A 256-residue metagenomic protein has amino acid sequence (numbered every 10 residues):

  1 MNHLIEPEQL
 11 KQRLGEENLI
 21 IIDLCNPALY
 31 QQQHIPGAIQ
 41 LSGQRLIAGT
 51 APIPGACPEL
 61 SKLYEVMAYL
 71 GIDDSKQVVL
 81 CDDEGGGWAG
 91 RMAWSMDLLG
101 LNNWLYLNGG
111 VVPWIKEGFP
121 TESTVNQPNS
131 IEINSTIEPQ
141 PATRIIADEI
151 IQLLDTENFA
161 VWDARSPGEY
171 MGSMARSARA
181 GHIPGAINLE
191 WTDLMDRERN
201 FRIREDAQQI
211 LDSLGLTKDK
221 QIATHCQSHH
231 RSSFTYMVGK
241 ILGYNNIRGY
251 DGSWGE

Functional and structural regions predicted by a protein language model:
M1-Q32, G86, G109-S177: Flexible, polar/low-complexity N-terminal or interdomain linker segments that lie immediately upstream of folded
N26-A28, Q44, D219: A structural signal for the main folded, soluble domain(s) of proteins
A48-Q77, W191-I222: Helix-loop module immediately N-terminal to the HCX5R catalytic loop in PTP-like cysteine phosphatase domains
A51-D148, Q152-L153, R231-S253: Thiolate-centered catalytic microenvironments shared by cysteine-dependent enzyme domains
D155, V161-E205, I210: A mid-sequence, solvent-exposed acidic-amphipathic segment
A223-T224, L242: C-terminal soluble interaction/assembly domains
T224-S232, E256: Small/polar glycine-rich anion-binding or flexible loop at a beta-alpha turn
